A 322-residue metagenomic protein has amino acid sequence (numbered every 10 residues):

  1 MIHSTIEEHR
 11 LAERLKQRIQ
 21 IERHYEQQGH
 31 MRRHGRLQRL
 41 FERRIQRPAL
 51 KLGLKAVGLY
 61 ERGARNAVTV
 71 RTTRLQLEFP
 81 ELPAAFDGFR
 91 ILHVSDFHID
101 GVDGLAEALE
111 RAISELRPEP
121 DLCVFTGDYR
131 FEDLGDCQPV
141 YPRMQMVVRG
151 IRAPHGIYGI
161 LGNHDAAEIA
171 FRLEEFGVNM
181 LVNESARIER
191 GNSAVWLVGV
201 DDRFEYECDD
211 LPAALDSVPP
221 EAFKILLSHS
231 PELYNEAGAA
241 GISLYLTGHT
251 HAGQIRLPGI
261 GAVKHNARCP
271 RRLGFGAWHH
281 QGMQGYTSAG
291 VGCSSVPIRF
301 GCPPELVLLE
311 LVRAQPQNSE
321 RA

Functional and structural regions predicted by a protein language model:
M1-T73, G282-A322: Acidic, His/Gly-rich catalytic cores of divalent-metal-dependent hydrolytic chemistry
I2-A12, I45-Q138, P142: N-terminal active-site segment of His-dependent metallophosphoesterases
V70, F79-I91, A186-G199, H279-Q284: Beta-strand-turn-beta hairpins that frame and shape the catalytic cleft of phosphate-ester-processing enzymes
T72-Q76, S185-R187, I225, F275-A277 (+1 more regions): Conserved hydrophobic/aromatic beta-strand scaffold that supports enzyme active sites
L92-S95, L122-D128, H155-N163, L181-E184 (+4 more regions): Active-site neighborhood of phospho(di)ester-bond hydrolases with catalytic His/Asp-centered motifs
D103-R190: Core catalytic region of metal-dependent phosphoesterases/phosphodiesterases, especially metallo-beta-lactamase-like
I113, E175-F176, E184-S185, R190-S228 (+3 more regions): Binuclear metal-dependent hydrolase catalytic cores centered on His/Asp/Glu-rich metal-binding motifs
E175, P231-E310, P316: Conserved beta-sheet core of the metallophosphoesterase superfamily
